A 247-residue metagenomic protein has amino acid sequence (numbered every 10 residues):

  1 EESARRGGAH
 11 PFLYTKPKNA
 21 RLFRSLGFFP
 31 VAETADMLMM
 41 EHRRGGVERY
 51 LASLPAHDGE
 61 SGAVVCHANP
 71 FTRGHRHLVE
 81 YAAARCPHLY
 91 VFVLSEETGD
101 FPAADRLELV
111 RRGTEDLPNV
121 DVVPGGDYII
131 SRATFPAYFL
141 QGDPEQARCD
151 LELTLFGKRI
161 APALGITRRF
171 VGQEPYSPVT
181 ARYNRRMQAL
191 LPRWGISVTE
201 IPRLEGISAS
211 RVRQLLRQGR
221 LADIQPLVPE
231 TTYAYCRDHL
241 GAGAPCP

Functional and structural regions predicted by a protein language model:
E1-A4, H75: Glycine-rich acyl-CoA binding loop
S3-K16: Conserved GNAT acetyl-CoA-binding A-motif
Y14-P247: Nucleotidyltransferase catalytic core that binds NTPs
